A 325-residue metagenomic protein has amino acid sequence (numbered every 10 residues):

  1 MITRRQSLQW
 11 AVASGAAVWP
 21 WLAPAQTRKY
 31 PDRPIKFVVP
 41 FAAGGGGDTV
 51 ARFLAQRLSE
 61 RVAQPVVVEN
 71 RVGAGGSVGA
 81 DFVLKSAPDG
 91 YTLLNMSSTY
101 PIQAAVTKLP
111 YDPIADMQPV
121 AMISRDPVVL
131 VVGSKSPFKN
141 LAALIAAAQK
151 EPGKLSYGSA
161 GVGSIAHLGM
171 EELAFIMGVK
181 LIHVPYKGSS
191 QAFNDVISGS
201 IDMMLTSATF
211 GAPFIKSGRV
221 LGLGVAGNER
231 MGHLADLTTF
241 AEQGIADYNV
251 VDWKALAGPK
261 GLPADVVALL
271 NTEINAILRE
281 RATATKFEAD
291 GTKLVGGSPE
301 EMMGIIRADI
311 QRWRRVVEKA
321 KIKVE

Functional and structural regions predicted by a protein language model:
M1-S14: N-terminal secretory signal peptides and thylakoid transit peptides that target proteins across membranes
W21, A25-A115, K154, V179-L205 (+3 more regions): N-terminal (or domain-start) structured segment
Y30-P34, F175-I176, K216, E242 (+1 more regions): An extracytoplasmic/periplasmic, membrane-proximal ligand-sensing/linker region
K85-G90, A105-Q191, F240, W253-K286: Hinge/capping helix and adjacent helix->loop/strand transition within the periplasmic-binding protein
N95-Y100, S159, S189, T206-G211 (+3 more regions): Beta->alpha turn/N-cap motifs
R125, G211-E280, A308-Q311: C-terminal lobe and pocket-closing loops of periplasmic/extracytoplasmic Venus-flytrap solute-binding proteins
